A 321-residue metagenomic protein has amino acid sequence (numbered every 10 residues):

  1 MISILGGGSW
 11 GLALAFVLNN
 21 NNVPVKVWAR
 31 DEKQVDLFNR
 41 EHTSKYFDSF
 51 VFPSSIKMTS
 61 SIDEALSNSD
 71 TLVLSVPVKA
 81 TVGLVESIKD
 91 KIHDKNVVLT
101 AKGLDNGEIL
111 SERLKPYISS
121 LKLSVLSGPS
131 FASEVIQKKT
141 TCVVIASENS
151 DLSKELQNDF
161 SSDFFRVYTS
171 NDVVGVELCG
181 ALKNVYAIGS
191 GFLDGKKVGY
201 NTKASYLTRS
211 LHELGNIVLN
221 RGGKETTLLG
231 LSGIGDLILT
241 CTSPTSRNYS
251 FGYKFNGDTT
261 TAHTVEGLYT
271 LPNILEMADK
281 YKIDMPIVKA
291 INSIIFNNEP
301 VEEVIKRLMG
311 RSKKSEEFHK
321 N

Functional and structural regions predicted by a protein language model:
M1-V51, S55-S60, S87: NAD(P)+-binding Rossmann beta1-loop-alpha1 motif at the extreme N-terminus of oxidoreductases
F52, T59-S67, T71-K138, L156-N158: Rossmann-like NAD(P)(H) cofactor-binding subdomain of soluble oxidoreductases
S67-N68, L182, I234: Alpha-helix C-terminal capping/helix-to-coil transition sites in glycosyltransferase folds
A80, K91, Y117-S120, T140-T227: Internal alpha-helical scaffold of NAD(P)-dependent oxidoreductase catalytic cores
L99, K122-S127, V167-N171, G230 (+1 more regions): General beta-strand structural signal in soluble alpha/beta enzymes
S190, L219-L229, G235-N321: NAD(P)-dependent Rossmann-like dehydrogenase/reductase catalytic/cofactor-binding core
